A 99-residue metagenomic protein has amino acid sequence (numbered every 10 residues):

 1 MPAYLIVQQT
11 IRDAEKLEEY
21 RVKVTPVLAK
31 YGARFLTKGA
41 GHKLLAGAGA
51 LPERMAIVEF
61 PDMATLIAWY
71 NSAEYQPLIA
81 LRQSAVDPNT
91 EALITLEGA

Functional and structural regions predicted by a protein language model:
M1-Y75, T95-A99: Short S/T/G/P-rich N-terminal loop/turn motif that feeds into the first structured element of a domain
Q76-Q83: Low-complexity, intrinsically disordered Gly/Pro/Thr-rich segments
Q83-A99: C-terminal end-helix/capping segment
